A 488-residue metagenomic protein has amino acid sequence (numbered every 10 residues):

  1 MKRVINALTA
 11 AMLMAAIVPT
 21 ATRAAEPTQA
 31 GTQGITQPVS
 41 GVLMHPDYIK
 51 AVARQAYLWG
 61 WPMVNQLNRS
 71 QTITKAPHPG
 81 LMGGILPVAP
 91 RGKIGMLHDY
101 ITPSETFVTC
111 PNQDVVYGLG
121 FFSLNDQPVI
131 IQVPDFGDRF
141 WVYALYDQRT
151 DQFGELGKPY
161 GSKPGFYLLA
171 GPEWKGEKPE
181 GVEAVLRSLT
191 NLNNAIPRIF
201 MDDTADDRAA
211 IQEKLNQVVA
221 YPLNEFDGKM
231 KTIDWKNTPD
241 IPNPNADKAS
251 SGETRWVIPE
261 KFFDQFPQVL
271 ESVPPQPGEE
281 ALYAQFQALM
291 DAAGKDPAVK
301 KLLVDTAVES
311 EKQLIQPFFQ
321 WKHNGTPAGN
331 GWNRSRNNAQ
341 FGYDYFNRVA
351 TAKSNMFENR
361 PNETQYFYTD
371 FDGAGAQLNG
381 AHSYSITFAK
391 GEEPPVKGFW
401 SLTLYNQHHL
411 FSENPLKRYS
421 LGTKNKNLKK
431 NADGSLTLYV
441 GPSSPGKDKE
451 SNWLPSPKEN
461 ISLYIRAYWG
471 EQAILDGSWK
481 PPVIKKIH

Functional and structural regions predicted by a protein language model:
M1-R23: Gram-negative bacterial Sec-dependent N-terminal signal peptides
A25-H488: A compositional/structural signature for long, glycine/proline-rich flexible linkers and loops on extracytoplasmic
